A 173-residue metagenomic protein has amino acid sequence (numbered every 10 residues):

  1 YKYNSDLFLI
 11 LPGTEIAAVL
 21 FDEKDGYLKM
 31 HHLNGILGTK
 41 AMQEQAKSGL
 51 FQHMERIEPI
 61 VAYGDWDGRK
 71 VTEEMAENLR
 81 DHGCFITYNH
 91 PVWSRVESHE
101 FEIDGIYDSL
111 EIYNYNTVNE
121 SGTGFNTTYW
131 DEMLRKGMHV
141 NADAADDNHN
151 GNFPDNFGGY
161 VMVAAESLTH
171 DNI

Functional and structural regions predicted by a protein language model:
Y1-G83, N89, V96-S98, I103-G105 (+2 more regions): A metal-dependent hydrolase metal-coordination microenvironment
L7-F8, K136-V140: A short helix->loop->beta-strand "cap" motif at the edges of active sites that frequently abuts
R80-C84, R135-M138: Sec-exported extracytoplasmic/periplasmic mature domains
I103, T123-N126, R135, N156 (+1 more regions): Active-site-proximal structural scaffolding
M138-F157: Short acidic/histidine-rich active-site segments
S167-I173: Aromatic- and carboxylate-lined catalytic core of secreted/periplasmic carbohydrate-active enzymes
